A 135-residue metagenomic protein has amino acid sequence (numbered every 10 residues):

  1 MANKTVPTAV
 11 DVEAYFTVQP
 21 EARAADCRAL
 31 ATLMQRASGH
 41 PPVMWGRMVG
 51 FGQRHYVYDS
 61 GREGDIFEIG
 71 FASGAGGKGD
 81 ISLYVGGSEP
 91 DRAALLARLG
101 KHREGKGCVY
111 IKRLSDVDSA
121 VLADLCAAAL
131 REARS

Functional and structural regions predicted by a protein language model:
M1-S135: Charge-dense, helix-prone N-terminal extensions
